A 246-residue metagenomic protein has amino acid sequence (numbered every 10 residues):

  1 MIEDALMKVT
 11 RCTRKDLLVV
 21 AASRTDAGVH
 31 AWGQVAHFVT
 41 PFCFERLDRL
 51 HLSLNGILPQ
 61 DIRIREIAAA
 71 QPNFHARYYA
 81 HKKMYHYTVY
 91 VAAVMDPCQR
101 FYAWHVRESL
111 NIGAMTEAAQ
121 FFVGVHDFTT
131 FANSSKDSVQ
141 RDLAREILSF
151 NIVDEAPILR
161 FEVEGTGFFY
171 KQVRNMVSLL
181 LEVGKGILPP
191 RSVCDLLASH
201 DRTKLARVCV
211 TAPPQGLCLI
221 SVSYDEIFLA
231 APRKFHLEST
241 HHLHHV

Functional and structural regions predicted by a protein language model:
M1-V246: Structured-RNA-binding interfaces characteristic of tRNA pseudouridine synthases
